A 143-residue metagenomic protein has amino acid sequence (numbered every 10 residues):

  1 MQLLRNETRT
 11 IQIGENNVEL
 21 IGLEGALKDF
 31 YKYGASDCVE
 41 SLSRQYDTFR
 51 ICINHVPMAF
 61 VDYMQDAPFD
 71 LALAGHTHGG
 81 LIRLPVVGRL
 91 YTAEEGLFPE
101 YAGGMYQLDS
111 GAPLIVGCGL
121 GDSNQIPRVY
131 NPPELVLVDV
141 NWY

Functional and structural regions predicted by a protein language model:
M1-T8, I13-I53, F60-D62, Q125-V129: Binuclear metal-dependent hydrolase catalytic cores centered on His/Asp/Glu-rich metal-binding motifs
E7, E24, C118, D139-N141: Residues at the C-termini of beta-strands that transition into short coil/loop
V56-V136, Y143: Conserved beta-sheet core of the metallophosphoesterase superfamily
